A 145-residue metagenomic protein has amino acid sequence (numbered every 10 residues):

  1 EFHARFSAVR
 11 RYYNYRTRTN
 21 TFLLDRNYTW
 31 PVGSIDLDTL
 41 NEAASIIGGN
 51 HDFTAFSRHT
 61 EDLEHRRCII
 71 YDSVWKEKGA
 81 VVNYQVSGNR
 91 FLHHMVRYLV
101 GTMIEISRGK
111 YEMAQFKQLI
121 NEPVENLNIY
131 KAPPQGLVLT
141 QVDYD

Functional and structural regions predicted by a protein language model:
E1-D145: Structured-RNA-binding interfaces characteristic of tRNA pseudouridine synthases
